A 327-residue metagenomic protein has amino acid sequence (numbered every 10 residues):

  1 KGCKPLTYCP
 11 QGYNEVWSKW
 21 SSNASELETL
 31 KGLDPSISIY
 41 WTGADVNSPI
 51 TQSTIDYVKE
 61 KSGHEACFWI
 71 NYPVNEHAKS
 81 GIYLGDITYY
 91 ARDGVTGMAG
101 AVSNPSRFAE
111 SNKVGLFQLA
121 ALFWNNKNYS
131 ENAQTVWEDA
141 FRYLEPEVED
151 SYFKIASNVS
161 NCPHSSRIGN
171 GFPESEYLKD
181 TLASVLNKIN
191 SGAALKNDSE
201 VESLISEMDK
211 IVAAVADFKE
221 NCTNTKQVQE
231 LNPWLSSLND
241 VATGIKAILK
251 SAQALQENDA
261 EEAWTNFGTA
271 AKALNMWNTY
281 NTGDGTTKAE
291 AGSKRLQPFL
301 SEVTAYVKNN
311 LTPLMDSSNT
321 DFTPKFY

Functional and structural regions predicted by a protein language model:
K1-V136: Catalytic-core regions of glycoside hydrolase
A133-F326: Catalytic domains of carbohydrate-active enzymes that cleave complex glycans
